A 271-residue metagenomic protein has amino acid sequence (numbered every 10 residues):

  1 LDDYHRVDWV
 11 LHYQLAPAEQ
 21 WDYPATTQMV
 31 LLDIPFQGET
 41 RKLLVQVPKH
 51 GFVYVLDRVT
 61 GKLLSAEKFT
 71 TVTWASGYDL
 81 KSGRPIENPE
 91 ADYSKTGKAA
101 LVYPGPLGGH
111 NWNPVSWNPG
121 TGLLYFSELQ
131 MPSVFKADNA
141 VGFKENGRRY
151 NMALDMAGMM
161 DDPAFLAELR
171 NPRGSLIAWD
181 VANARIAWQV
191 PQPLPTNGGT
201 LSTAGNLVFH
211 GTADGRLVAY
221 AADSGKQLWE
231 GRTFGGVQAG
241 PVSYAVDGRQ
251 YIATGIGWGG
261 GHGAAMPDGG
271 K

Functional and structural regions predicted by a protein language model:
L1-A25, L32-T40, F52-A100, P132-N197 (+1 more regions): Extracytoplasmic/lumenal domain signature
L44-V47: Extended hydrophobic secondary-structure segments that form protein cores and membrane-embedded regions
T96-L101, L107-V134: Long, low-complexity segments enriched in small/aliphatic residues
